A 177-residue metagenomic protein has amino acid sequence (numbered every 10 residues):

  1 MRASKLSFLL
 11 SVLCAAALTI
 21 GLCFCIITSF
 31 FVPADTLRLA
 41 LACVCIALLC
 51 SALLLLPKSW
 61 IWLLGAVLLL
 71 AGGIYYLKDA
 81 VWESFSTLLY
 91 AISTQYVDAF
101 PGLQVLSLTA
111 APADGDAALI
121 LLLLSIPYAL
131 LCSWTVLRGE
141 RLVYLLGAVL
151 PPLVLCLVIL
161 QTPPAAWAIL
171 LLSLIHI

Functional and structural regions predicted by a protein language model:
M1-I175: Linear, non-domain "peripheral" regions
